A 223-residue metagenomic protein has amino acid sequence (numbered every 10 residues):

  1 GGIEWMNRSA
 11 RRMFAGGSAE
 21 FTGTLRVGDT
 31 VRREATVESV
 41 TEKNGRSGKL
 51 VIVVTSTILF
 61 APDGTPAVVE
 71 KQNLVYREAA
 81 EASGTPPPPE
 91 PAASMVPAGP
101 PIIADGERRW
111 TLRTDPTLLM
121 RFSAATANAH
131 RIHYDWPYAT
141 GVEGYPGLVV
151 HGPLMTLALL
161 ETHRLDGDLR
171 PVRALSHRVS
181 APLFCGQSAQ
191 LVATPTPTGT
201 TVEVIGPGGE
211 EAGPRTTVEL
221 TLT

Functional and structural regions predicted by a protein language model:
G1-G16, E81, P100-L169: Hot-dog-fold acyl-thioester-processing enzymes
R12-T114, V179-T223: HotDog/MaoC-like acyl-thioester-processing domains
A139-T198, V204-P207, R215-T217: Catalytic-pocket segment enriched in acidic/His residues
